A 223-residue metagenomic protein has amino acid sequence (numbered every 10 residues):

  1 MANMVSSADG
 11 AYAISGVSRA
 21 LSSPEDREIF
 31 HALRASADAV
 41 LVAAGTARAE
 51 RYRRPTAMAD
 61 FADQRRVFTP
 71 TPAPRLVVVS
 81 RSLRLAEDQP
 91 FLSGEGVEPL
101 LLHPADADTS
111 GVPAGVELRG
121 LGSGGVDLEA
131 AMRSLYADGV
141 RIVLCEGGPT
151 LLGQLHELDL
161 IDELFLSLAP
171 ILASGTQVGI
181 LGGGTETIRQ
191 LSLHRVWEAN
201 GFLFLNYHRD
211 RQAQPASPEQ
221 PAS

Functional and structural regions predicted by a protein language model:
M1-S223: Enzymes that bind and transform nitrogen-containing heteroaromatic metabolites
